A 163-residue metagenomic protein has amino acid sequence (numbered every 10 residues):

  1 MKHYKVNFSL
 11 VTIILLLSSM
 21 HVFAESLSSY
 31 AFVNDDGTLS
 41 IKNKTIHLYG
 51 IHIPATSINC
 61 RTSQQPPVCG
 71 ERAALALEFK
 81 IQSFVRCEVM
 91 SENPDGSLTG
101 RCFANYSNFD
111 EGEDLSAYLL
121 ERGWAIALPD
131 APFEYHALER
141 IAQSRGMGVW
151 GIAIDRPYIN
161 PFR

Functional and structural regions predicted by a protein language model:
M1-L10: Bacterial N-terminal signal peptides that target proteins for export
S9-S19: Bacterial N-terminal signal peptides
H21-R163: Small beta-barrel nucleic-acid-binding modules, primarily SNase/OB-fold domains and secondarily Tudor-like barrels
